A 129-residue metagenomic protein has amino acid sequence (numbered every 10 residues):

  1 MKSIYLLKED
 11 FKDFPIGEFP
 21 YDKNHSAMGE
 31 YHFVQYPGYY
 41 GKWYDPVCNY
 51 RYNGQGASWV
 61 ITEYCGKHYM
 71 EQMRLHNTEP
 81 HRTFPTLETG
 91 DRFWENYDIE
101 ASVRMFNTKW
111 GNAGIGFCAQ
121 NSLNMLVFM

Functional and structural regions predicted by a protein language model:
M1-Y52: Extracellular carbohydrate-recognition regions
Y40, D45-V47, R51-G54, E63-M129: Secretory/extracellular carbohydrate-interaction modules and structurally similar beta-sandwich "look-alikes"
S58-V60: Extracellular/luminal ectodomains and secreted, surface-exposed scaffolds of diverse proteins
